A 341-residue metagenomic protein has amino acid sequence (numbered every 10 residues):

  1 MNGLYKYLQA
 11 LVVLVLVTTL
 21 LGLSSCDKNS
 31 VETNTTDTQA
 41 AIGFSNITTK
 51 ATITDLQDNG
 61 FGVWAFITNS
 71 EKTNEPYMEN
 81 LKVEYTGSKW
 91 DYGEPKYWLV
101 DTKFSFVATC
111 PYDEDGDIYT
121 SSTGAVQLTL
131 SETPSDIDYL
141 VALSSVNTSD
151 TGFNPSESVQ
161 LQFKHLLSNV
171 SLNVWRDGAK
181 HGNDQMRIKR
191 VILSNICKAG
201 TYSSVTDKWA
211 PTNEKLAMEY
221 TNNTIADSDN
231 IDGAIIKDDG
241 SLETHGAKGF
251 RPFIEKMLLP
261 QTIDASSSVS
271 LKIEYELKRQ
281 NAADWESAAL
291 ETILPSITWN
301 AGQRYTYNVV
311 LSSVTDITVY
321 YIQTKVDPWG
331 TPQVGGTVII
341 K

Functional and structural regions predicted by a protein language model:
N2-V13, L20-K341: Sec-type signal peptide cleavage vicinity
